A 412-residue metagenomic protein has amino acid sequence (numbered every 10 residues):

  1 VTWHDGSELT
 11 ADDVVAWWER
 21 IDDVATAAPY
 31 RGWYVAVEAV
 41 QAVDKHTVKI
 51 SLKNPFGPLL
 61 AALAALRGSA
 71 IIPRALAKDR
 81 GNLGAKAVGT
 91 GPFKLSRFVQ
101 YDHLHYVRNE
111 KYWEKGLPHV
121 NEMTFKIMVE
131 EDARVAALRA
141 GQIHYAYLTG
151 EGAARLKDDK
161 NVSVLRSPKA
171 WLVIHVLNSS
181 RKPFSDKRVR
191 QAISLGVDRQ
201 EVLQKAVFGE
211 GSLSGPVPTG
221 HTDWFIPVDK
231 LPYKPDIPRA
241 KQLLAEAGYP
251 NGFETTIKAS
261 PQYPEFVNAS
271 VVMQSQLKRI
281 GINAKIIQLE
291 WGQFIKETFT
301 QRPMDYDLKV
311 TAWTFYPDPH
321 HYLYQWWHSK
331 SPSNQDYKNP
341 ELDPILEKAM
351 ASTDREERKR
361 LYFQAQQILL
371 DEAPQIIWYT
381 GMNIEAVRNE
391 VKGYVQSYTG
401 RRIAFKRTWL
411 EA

Functional and structural regions predicted by a protein language model:
T2, K111-L156, N283: Ligand-site clamp/hinge motif
G6, H144-L148, S275-W327, L361-F363: Periplasmic binding protein-like
E8-L9, Y30-A75, R97: Surface-exposed binding/hinge segments that line and control ligand-binding clefts or catalytic entry sites
L60, R155-D158, S180, F184-H221 (+2 more regions): Periplasmic-binding protein-like
A64-E122, E130-D132, I237-P238, Q242: Gly/Pro-rich hinge or "lid" segments in bacterial periplasmic/extracellular proteins
F93, S212-E246, P261-N268: Structural transition elements
I280-I295, Y322-N389, A412: Extracytoplasmic/peripheral linker and loop segments enriched in polar/acidic and small residues with frequent Thr/Pro
E385-A412: Long beta-strand-rich cores associated with HINT superfamily self-processing modules
